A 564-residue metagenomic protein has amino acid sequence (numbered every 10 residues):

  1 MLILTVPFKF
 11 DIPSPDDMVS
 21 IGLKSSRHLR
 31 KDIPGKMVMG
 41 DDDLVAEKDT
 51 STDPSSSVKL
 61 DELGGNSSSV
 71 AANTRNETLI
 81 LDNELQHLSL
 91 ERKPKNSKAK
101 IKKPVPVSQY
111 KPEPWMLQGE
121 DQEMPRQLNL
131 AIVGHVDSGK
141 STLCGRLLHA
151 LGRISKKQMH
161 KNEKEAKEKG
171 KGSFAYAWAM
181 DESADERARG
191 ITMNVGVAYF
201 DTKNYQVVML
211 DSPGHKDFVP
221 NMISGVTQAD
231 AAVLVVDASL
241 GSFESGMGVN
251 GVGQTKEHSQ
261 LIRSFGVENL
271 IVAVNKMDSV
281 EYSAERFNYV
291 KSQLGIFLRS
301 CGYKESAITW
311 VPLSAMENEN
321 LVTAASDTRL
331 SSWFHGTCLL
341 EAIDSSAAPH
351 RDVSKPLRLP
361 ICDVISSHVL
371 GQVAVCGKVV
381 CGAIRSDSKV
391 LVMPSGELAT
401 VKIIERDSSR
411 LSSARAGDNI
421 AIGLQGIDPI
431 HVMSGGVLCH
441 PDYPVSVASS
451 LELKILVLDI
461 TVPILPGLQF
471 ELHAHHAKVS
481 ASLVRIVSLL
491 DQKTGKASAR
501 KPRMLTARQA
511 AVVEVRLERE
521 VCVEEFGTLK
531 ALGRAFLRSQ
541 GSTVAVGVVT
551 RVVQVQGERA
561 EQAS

Functional and structural regions predicted by a protein language model:
M1-L130, H135-S138, R189, T202-K203 (+1 more regions): C-terminal effector/interaction modules appended to NTPase cores
Y110, E120-P125, L130-P220, A229-S242: P-loop NTPase switch module centered on the Walker A-proximal segment
D137, L143, N162, G190 (+12 more regions): Residue-level signature of catalytic and energy-coupling elements of molecular machines, predominantly ATP/GTP-dependent
L143-L147, K161, N221, H258-L261 (+2 more regions): Alpha-helical scaffold elements adjacent to nucleotide-binding pockets in ATP/GTP-utilizing enzyme cores
G172-F174, D181-M193, F243-E244, F297-A307 (+7 more regions): Active-site phosphate-binding and catalytic loops of NTP-dependent enzymes
Y205-V208, S212-D217, T227-S259, R263-N288: Conserved Switch II/interswitch segment of TRAFAC-class P-loop GTPases
E244-G248, Y282-F287, M316-D327, G495 (+3 more regions): Short acidic, glycine/serine/threonine-rich loops at helix termini
S279-P356, P360-I365: Canonical P-loop GTPase G-domain recognition
